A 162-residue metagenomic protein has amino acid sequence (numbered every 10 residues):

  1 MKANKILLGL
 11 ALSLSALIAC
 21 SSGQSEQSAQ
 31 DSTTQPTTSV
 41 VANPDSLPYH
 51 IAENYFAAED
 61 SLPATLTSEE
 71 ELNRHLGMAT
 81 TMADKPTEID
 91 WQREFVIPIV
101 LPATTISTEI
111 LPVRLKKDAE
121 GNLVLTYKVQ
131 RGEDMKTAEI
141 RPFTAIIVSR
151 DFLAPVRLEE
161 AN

Functional and structural regions predicted by a protein language model:
M1-L10: Bacterial N-terminal signal peptides that target proteins for export
A16-A19: C-terminal motif of bacterial Sec signal peptides marking the signal peptidase cleavage site
S21-Q24: Bacterial signal peptide processing site
S28-A52: Post-signal peptide N-terminal segment of mature Sec-exported envelope proteins
N54, A58, T65-E69: Alpha-helix N-cap recognition
L66-V124: Mature extracytoplasmic domains of secretory-pathway proteins
L101, A119, Y127-R131, R150-F152 (+1 more regions): A mature extracytoplasmic/lumenal domain signature
K136-N162: C-terminal partner/receptor-binding element of secreted or periplasmic proteins
